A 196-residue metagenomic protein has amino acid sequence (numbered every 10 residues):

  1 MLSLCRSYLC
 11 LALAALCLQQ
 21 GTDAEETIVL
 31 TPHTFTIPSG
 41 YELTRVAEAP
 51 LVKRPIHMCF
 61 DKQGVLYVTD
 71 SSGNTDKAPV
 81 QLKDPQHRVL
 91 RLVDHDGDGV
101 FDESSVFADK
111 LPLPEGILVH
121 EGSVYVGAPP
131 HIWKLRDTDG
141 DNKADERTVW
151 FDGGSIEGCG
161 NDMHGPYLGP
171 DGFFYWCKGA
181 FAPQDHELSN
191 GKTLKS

Functional and structural regions predicted by a protein language model:
M1-C10: Bacterial N-terminal signal peptides that target proteins for export
L11-G21: Hydrophobic h-region of N-terminal signal peptides that target proteins for export in Gram-negative bacteria
G21-S196: Beta-propeller blade termini and top-face loops
